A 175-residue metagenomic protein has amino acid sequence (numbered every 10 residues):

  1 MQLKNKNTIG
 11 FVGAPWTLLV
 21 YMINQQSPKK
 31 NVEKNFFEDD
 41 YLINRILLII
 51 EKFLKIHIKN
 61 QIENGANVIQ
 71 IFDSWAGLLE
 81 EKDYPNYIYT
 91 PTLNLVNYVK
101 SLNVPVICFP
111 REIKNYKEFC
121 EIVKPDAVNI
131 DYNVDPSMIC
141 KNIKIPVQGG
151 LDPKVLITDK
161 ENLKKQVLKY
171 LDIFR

Functional and structural regions predicted by a protein language model:
M1-K6, E81-P105, C140-I145: Alpha-helix-loop-beta-strand connector modules within alpha/beta enzyme cores
M1-N60: Active-site-proximal, glycine-rich beta->alpha crossover segments in alpha/beta enzymes that shape flexible
N5, G65-A66, P125, K144: A structural motif
V12, G65-P85: Glycine-rich, proline-tolerant flexible connector loops at the mouths of alpha/beta enzymes
L19-Q26, E81-P85, Y116-I122, I139-K141: Distinct, well-ordered alpha-helical segments
K34, S74-W75, V134, K141: Histidine/lysine/aspartate-rich catalytic loop segments that bind and position anionic ligands
E38-N60, N64, Y87-N94, N162-K169 (+1 more regions): A non-catalytic, amphipathic alpha-helix used as a structural packing/dimerization or gating element in enzyme scaffolds
K100-R175: Catalytic-face loop-and-helix region of soluble metabolic enzyme cores
